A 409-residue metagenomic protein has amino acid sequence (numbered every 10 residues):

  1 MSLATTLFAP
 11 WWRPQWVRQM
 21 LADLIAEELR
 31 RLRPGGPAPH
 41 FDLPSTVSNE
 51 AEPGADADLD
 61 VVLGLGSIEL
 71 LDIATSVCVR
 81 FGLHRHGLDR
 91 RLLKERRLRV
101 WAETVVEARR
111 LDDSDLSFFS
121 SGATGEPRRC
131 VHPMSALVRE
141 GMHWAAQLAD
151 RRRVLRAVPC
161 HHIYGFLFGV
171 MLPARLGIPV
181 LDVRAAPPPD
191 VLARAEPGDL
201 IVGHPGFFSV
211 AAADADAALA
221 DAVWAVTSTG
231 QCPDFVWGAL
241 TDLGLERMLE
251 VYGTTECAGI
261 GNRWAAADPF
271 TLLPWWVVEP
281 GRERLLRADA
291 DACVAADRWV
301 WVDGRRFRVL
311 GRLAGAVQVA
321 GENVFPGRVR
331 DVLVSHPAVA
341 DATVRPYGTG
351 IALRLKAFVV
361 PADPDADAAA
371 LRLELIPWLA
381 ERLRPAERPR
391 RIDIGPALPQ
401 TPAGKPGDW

Functional and structural regions predicted by a protein language model:
S2-E50, I73-S76, L116, D150: Thiotemplate assembly-line natural product biosynthesis machinery
V61-K94: Phosphopantetheinylated carrier protein domains
H86-V100, T104, L383-P406: AMP-binding/adenylate-forming catalytic domain of the ANL superfamily
V105-F119, A149-R153, L245: Conserved pre-ATP/AMP-binding loop-to-beta segment of ANL
D115-M142: Conserved AMP-binding A3 loop
R139-R153, H161-D199: Conserved AMP-binding/adenylation subdomain of ANL enzymes
A213-A267: Gly/Ser/Thr-rich phosphate-binding loop
R298-E387: AMP-binding/adenylate-forming catalytic core of the ANL superfamily
